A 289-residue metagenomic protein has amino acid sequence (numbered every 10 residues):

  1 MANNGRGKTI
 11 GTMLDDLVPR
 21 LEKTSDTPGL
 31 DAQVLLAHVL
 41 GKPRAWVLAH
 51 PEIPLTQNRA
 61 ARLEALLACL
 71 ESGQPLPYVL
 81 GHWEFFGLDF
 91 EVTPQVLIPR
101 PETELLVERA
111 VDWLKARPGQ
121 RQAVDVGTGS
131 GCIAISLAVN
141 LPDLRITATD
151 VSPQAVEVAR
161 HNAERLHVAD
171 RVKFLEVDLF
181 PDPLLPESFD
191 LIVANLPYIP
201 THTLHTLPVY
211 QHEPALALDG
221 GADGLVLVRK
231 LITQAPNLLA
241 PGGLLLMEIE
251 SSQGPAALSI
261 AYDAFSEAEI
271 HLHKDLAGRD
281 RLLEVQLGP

Functional and structural regions predicted by a protein language model:
M1-P28: Non-catalytic nucleic-acid substrate-recognition regions in nucleic-acid-modifying enzymes
A2, V34-W113: Conserved AdoMet
S25-D26, L141-D143, E164-A169, Y262-E269: Short helix-capping segments at alpha-helix termini
L35, G73, T103, I133 (+5 more regions): Residue-level signal for inorganic ion chemistry
P99, D125, A148, G220 (+1 more regions): Conserved SAM-binding loop
L105-P208: Conserved SAM/SAH cofactor-binding pocket of Class I
L196-L227: Mobile active-site "lid"/loop adjacent to the S-adenosyl-L-methionine
A222-Q286: Conserved Class I SAM-dependent methyltransferase catalytic core
